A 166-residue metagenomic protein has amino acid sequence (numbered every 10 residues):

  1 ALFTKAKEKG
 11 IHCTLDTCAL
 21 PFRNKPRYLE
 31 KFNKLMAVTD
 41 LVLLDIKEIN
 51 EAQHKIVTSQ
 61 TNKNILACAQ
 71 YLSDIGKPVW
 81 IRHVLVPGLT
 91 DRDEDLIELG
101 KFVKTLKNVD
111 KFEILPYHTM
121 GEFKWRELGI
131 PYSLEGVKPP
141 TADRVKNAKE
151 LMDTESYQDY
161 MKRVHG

Functional and structural regions predicted by a protein language model:
A1-L115, M120: Conserved AdoMet/S-adenosylmethionine-binding subsite of the radical SAM
T58, V137-T141: Alpha-helix initiation/capping motif
E94, K101-K104, L115, K124-W125 (+1 more regions): C-terminal accessory regions of radical SAM enzymes
R126-E135: Short glycine/proline- and charge-enriched loop/turn segments that cap or connect secondary-structure elements
